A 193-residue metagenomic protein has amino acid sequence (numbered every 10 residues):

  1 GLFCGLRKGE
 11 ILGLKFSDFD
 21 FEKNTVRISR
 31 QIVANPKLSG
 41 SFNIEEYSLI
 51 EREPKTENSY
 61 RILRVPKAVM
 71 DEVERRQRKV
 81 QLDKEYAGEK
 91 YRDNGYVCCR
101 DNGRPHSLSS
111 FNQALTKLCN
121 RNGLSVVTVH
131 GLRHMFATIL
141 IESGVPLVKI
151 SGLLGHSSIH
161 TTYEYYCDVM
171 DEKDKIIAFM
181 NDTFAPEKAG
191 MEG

Functional and structural regions predicted by a protein language model:
G1-L38, V148: Short, charged phosphate-coordinating catalytic segments
C4, L63, K79-E89, D93-G152 (+1 more regions): Short, basic (Lys/Arg/His-rich) helix/loop patches that form interaction surfaces in the mid-to-C-terminal regions
G13-F19, S151-S157, C167: A short, basic/aromatic helix-end/turn motif that makes direct DNA contacts
F21, I32-S39, V73-E89: Proline-centered turn/helix-capping motifs that create local helix->coil transitions or kinks
K23, R30-Y60, K67-V69, D101 (+2 more regions): C-terminal secondary-structure termini that scaffold catalytic or DNA-interacting sites
I32, L154-F179: Catalytic-site neighborhood detector that most strongly recognizes the C-terminal catalytic loop/helix of tyrosine
